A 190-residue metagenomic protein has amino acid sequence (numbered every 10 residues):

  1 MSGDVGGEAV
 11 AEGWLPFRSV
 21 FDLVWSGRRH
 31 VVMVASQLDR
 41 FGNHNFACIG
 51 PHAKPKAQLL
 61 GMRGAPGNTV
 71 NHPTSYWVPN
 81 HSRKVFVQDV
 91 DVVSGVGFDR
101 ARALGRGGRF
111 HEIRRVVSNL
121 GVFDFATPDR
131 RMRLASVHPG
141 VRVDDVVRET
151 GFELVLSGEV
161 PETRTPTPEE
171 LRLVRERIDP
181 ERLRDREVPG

Functional and structural regions predicted by a protein language model:
S2-E153, P166: Conserved phosphate- and dinucleotide-binding cores of soluble alpha/beta proteins, encompassing both enzyme active
G158-G190: A conserved C-terminal secondary-structure "cap"
